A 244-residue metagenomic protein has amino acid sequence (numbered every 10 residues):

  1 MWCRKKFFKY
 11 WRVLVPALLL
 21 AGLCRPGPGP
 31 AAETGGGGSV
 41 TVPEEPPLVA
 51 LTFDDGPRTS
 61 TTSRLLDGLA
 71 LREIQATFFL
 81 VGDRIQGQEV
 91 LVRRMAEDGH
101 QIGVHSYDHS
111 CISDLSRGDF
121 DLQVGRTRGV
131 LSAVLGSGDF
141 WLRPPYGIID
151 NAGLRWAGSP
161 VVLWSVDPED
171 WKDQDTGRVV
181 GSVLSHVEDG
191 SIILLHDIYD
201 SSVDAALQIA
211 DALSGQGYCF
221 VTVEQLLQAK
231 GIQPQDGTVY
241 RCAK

Functional and structural regions predicted by a protein language model:
K6-G29: Sec-dependent N-terminal signal peptides of Gram-positive bacterial secreted proteins and lipoproteins
E33-R126, V130, S137-G138: Active-site beta->alpha N-cap acidic-glycine motif
G36-E44, L71-E73, I85-Q86, S201-K244: C-terminal domain-boundary segment and adjacent tail
V49-T52, A76-L80, Q101-V104, F140-R143 (+3 more regions): Structural recognition of the beta-strand scaffold that forms the well-ordered cores of secreted hydrolase catalytic
D55-T59, D83-Q86, I102, D108-I112 (+4 more regions): Solvent-exposed loop/turn segments at secondary-structure junctions within structured extracellular/periplasmic domains
T61-R64, S110-S137, I148-D189, S202-A205: Alpha-helical scaffold elements lining the catalytic groove of polysaccharide deacetylases
